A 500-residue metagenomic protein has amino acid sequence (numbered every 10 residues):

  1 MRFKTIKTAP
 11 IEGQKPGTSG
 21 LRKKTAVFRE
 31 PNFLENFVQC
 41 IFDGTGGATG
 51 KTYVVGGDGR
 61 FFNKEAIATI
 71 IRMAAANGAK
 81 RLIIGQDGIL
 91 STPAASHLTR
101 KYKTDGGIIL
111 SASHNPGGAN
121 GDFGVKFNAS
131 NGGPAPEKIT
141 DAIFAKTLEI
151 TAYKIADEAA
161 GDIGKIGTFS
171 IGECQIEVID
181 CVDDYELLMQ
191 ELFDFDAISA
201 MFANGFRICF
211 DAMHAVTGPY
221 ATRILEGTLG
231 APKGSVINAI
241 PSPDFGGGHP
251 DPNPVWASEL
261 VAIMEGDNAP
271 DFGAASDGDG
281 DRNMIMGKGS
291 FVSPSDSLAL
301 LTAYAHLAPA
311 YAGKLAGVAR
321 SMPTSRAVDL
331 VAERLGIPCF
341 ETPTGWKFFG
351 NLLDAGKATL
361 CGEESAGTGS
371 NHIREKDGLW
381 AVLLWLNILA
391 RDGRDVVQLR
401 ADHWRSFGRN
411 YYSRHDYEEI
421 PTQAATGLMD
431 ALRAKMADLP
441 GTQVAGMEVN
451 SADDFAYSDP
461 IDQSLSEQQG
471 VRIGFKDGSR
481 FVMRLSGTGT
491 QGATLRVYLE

Functional and structural regions predicted by a protein language model:
M1-N36: Positively charged, low-complexity intrinsically disordered leader regions
R2-I11, N32, A119-N268: Gly/Ser/Thr-enriched, mixed-charge loops and adjacent short helices that form phosphate/oxyanion-binding elements
S19, V55, A95, I108 (+12 more regions): Buried hydrophobic positions in well-ordered alpha/beta secondary-structure cores of metabolic enzymes
K24, T52-D58, S111, K126-N128 (+3 more regions): Short glycine-rich or small-residue beta-strand-to-loop segments that form or flank ligand, phosphate, metal/Fe-S
V38-Y53, F195-A203: Glycine-rich phosphate/diphosphate-binding loops that line cofactor/substrate pockets in enzymes
D43, V54-G121, R223-I285: N-terminal small/polar loop signature for handling phosphorylated ligands or for N-terminal nucleophile
D87, E137-D183, G287-E364, T368-G369: Proline/glycine-rich low-complexity loops and linkers
P270-F272, S276, I285-K288, A310-Y498: Phosphate-binding and adjacent anionic-ligand microenvironments
